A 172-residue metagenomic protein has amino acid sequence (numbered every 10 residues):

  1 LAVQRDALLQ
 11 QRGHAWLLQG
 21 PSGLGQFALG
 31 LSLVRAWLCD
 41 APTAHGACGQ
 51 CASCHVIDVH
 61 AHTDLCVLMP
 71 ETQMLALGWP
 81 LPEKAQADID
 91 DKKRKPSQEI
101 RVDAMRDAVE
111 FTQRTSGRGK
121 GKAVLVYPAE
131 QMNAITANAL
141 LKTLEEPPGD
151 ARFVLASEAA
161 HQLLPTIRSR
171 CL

Functional and structural regions predicted by a protein language model:
L1-I135: Clamp-loader machinery-focused feature within the broader ASCE/P-loop NTPase space
E110, K142, S169: Conserved adenine-binding aromatic site and its adjacent loop/helix in ATP-hydrolyzing domains
Q113, N138-R152: Conserved catalytic/switch belt of AAA+ P-loop NTPases
R118-A123, P148-V154: Loop/turn-to-beta-strand initiation segments
Y127-A129, L155-A160: A short beta-strand-to-loop transition that corresponds to the Sensor-1 phosphate-sensing loop of AAA+ P-loop ATPases
Q131-M132, E146, Q162: Residues immediately C-terminal
T166-L172: A short helix-turn-beta junction within AAA+ P-loop NTPase domains corresponding to the substrate/partner-engaging
